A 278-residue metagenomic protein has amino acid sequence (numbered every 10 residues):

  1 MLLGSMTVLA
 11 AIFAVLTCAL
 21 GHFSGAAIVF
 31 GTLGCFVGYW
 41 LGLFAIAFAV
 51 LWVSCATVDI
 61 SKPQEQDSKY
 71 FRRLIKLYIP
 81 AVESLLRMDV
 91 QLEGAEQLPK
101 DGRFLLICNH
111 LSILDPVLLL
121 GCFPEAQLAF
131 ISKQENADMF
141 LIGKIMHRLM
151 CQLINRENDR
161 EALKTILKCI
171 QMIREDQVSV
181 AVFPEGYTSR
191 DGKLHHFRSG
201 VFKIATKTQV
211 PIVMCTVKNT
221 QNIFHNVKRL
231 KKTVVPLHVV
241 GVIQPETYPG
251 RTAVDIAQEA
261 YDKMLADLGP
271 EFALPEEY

Functional and structural regions predicted by a protein language model:
M1-R103: Membrane-anchoring hydrophobic helices of lipid-metabolizing enzymes
V53-L77, S84-L85, K100-D159: Catalytic core of membrane glycerolipid acyltransferases/transacylases, capturing the structured, soluble-facing
L77-Y78, V90-G94, P116-V117, I166-C169 (+2 more regions): A generic local structural motif
L85-R87, E125, M146-R148, E175 (+2 more regions): Short, well-ordered coil/turn elements that cap or connect secondary structure elements
L92, L106, F130, L237-V239: Generic preference for hydrophobic
E93, I131-K133, N155-R156, P184 (+1 more regions): Thr-Gly-centered strand-to-loop micro-motif
L163-Y278: Non-catalytic C-terminal accessory region of glycerolipid acyltransferases and related lyso-lipid remodeling enzymes
